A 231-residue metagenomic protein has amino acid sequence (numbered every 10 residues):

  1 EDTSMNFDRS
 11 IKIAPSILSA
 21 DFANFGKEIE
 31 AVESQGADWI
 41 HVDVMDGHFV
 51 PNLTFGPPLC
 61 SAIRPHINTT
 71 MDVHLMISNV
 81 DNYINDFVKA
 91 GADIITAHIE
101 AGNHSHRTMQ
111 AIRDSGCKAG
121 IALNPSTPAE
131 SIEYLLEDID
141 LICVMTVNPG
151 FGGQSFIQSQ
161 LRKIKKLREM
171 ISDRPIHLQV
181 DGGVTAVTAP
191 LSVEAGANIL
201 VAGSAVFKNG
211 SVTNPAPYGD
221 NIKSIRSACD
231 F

Functional and structural regions predicted by a protein language model:
D2-S19, G26-K27: N-terminal amphipathic alpha-helix/helix-capping segment at the start of soluble metabolic enzymes
N6, E30-E33, C60-P65, V88 (+3 more regions): Surface-exposed amphipathic alpha-helices with a cationic face
I11-S16, I40-V42, I63, M71-L75 (+5 more regions): Hydrophobic faces of well-ordered beta-strands that scaffold small-molecule active sites in alpha/beta enzyme cores
D21, H66, N82-Y83, A92-H177: Conserved anion-binding
F25, V32, D43, F87 (+6 more regions): Conserved, mostly hydrophobic/aromatic
V44-A111: N-terminal active-site wall of soluble small-molecule enzyme domains
D81-K89, T127-D138, V184-L200: Catalytic cores of alpha/beta
A97-N103, C143-S155, A195-N221: Glycine-rich phosphate-binding active-site loops on the catalytic face of alpha/beta enzymes
